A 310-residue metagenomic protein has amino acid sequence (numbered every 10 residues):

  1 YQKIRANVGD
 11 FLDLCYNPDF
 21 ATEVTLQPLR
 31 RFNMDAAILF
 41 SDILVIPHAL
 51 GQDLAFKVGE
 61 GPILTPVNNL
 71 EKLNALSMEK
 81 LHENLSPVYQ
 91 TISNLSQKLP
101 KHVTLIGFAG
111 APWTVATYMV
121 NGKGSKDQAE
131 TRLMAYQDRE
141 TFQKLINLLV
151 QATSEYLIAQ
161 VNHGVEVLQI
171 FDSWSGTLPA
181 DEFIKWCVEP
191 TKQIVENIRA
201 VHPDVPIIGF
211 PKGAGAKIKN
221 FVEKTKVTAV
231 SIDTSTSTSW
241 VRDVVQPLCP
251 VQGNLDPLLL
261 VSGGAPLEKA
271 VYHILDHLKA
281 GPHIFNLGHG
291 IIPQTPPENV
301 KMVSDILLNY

Functional and structural regions predicted by a protein language model:
Y1-Q52, F56-V58, Q193, D276-K279 (+1 more regions): N-terminal basic, low-complexity leaders that serve as flexible interaction/assembly modules and, when applicable, as
I4-E23, N74-N84, V115-Y118, G122-Q128: An N-terminal domain-start capping segment
D10, E71-K80, A135-K144: Short glycine/proline- and acidic residue-enriched helix-loop micro-motifs that form flexible lids or anion-recognition
Y16, R30, N74, V222-E223: Alpha-helix boundary recognition
I43-I46, G61-P62, L70-E71, P112-T114: A short acidic, glycine/proline-enriched capping/turn motif at secondary-structure boundaries, especially helix N-cap
L54-N69, S125-T131: A charged helix-plus-loop insertion that forms the helical arch/lid used to bind and gate nucleic-acid substrates
G59-K98: A gly/proline- and charged-residue-enriched helix-loop-helix capping module
N84-Y310: Active-site loop segments of alpha/beta catalytic cores
